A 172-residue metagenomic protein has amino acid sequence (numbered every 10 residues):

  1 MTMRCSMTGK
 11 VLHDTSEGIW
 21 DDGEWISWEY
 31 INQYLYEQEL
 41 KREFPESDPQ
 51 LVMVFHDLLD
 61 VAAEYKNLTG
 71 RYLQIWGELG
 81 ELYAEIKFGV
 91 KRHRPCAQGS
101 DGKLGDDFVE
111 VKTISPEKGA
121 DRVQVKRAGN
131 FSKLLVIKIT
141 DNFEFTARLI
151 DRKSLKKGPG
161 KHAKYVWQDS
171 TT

Functional and structural regions predicted by a protein language model:
M1-T172: Nucleic-acid endonuclease domains
